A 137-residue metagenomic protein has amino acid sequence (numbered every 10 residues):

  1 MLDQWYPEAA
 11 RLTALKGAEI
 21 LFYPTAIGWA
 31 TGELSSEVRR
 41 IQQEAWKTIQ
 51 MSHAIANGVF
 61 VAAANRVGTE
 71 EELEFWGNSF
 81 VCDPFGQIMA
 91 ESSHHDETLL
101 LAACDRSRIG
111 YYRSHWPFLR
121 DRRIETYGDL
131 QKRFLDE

Functional and structural regions predicted by a protein language model:
M1: Small/polar loops that bind or transfer phosphate-bearing groups
Q4-L99: CN hydrolase (nitrilase-like) catalytic-core segments centered on the catalytic cysteine and neighboring Lys/Glu
L12-L15, T25, I109-E137: Cysteine/selenocysteine-centered motifs that mediate thiol-based redox chemistry or coordinate metal-sulfur cofactors
R39, C104, Y127-L130: Residue-level signal for alpha-helical context at structural boundaries
D96-R113: A short, polar/charged loop-to-alpha-helix boundary motif
